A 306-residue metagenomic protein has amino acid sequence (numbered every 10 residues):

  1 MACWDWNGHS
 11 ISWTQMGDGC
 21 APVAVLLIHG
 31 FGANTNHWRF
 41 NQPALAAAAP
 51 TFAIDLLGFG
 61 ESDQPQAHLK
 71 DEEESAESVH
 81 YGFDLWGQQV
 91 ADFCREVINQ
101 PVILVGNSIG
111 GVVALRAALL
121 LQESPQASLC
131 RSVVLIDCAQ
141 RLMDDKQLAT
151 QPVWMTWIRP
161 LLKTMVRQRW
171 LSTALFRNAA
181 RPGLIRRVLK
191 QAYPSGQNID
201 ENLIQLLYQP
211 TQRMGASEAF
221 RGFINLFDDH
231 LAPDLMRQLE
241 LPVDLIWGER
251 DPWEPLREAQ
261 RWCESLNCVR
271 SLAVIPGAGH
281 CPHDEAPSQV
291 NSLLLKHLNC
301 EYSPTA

Functional and structural regions predicted by a protein language model:
A2-H9, T14-M16, A47, F52 (+4 more regions): Active-site loop/oxyanion-hole signature of alpha/beta-hydrolase fold enzymes
I11, M165, R169-L241: Conserved alpha/beta-hydrolase catalytic His-Asp/Glu region
P22-G30: Short beta-strand element of the alpha/beta-hydrolase
H29-F31, V102, G106-G111, L115: Conserved alpha/beta-hydrolase "nucleophile elbow" surrounding the catalytic nucleophile
G30-F40, T51: Serine-hydrolase catalytic-loop signature spanning alpha/beta hydrolases and amidase-signature enzymes
L119, A127-T173: Flexible "cap/lid" loop of the alpha/beta hydrolase fold
Q238-A278: Conserved loop-alpha-helix segment in the C-terminal half of the alpha/beta-hydrolase fold that carries the catalytic
C268-A306: Catalytic active-site module of serine/aspartate enzymes centered on a nucleophile-bearing elbow/loop
